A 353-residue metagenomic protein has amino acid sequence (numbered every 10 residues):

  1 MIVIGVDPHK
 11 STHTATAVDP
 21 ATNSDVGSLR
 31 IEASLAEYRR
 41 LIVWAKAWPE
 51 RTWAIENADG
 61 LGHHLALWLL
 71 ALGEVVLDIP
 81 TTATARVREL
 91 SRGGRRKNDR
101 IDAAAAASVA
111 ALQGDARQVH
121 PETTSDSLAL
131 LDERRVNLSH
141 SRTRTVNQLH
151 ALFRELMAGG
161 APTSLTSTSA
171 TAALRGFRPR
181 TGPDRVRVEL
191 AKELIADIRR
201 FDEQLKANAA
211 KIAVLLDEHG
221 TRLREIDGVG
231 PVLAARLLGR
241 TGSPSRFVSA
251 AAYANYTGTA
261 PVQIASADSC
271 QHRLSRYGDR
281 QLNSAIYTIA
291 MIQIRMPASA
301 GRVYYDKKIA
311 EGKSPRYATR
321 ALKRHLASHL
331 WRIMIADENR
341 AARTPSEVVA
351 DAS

Functional and structural regions predicted by a protein language model:
M1-D19, A106, L138: Gly/Thr-rich phosphate-binding beta-strand-loop-beta motif of the actin/hexokinase/Hsp70
K10-A36: Short glycine-rich, Thr/Ser-proximal phosphate-binding strand/loop in the N-terminal lobe of ATP-dependent enzymes
L35-T52: Short, basic/hydrophobic alpha-helical segments
Y38, E225, P231-V232, R236-E311 (+2 more regions): Phosphate-backbone recognition surface of nucleic-acid-processing proteins
E50-L61, L223: Short glycine-rich phosphate-binding loop at a beta-alpha junction
L77-Q118, L130, S169-A173, S269-Y277 (+1 more regions): Short alpha-helix plus adjacent loop in nuclease-associated cores
L131-R222, V349: Glycine-rich, often acidic, oxyanion-interacting loops/wings at catalytic, nucleic-acid, or phospho-protein interfaces
M296-S353: Acidic, carboxylate-rich catalytic segments that either coordinate divalent cations
